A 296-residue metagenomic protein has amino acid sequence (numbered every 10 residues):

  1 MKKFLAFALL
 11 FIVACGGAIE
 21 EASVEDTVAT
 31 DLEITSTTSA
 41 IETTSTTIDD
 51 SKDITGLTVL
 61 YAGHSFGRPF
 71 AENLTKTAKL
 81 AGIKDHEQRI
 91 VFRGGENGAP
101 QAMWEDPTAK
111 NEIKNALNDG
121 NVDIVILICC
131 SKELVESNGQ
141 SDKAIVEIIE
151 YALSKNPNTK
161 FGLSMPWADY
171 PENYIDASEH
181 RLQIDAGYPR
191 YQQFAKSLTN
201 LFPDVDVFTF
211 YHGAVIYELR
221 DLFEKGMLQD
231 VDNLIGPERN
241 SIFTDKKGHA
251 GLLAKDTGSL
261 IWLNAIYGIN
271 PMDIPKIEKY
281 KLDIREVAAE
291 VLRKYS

Functional and structural regions predicted by a protein language model:
F4-V13: Sec-dependent N-terminal signal peptides
C15-S23: Bacterial lipoprotein signal-peptidase II cleavage site
T27-T47: Extracellular mucin-like PTS domains
S51-G56: Immediate post-signal peptide segment of exported/extracytoplasmic ligand-binding proteins
L57-A62, F66-I148: Conserved SGNH/GDSL esterase-like catalytic core that processes O-acyl groups on lipids and polysaccharides
P69, N73-K84, A116, Y151-K155 (+3 more regions): Structured segments of extracytoplasmic/periplasmic soluble domains in secreted or envelope-associated proteins
K114-L252, N264, D273: Alpha-helical cap/lid subdomain in secreted, periplasmic, or secretory-pathway luminal O-acyl-processing enzymes
L234-S296: Histidine-centered active-site loop/cap adjacent to the catalytic His in serine esterases/O-acetyl transfer systems
